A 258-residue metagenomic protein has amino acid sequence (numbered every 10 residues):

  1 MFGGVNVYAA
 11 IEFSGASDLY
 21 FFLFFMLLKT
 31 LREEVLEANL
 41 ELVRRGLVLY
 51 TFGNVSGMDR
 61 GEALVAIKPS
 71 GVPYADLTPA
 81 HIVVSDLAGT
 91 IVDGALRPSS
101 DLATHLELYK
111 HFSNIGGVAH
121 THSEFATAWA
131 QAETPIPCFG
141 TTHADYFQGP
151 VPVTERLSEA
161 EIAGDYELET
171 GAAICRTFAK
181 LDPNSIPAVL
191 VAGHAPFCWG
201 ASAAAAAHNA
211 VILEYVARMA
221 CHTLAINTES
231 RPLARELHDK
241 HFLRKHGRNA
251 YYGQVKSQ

Functional and structural regions predicted by a protein language model:
V7-A9: Short hydrophobic alpha-helical segments enriched in small aliphatic residues
F13: Cationic, low-complexity basic patches in intrinsically disordered or flexible, solvent-exposed regions
D18-F25: Hydrophobic alpha-helical signal peptides and transmembrane signal-/tail-anchor segments that drive secretory-pathway
M26-Q258: Glycine-rich flexible loops
